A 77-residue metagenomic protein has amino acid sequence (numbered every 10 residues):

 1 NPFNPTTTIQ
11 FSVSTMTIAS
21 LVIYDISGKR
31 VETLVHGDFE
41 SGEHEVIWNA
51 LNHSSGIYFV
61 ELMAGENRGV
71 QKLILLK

Functional and structural regions predicted by a protein language model:
F3-K77: C-terminal outer-membrane/trafficking sorting elements
